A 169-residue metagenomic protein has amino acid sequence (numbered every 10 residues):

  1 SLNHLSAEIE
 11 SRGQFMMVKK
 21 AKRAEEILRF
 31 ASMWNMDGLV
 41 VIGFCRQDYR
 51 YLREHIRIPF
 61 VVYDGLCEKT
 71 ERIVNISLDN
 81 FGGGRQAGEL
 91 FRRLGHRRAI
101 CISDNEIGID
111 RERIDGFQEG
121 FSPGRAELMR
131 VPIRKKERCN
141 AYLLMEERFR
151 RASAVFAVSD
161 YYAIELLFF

Functional and structural regions predicted by a protein language model:
S1, R98-D104: Short beta-strand segments enriched in small/hydrophobic residues
S1-E89, Y142-R150: Alpha-helical recognition/docking segments in bacterial nutrient-uptake and carbohydrate-utilization systems
M16, F60, R98-A99, A126-L128: Hydrophobic anchor at the start of a short beta-strand that flanks the dinucleotide cofactor-binding loop
R23-E25, L39, G43-Y51, I100 (+1 more regions): Hydrophobic alpha-helical
N80, D104-I107, I133-R134: Short coil/turn segments
F81, H96, D160-Y161: Alpha-helix N-cap/helix-start capping motif
L90-A99: Glycine-rich phosphate/diphosphate-binding loops that line cofactor/substrate pockets in enzymes
